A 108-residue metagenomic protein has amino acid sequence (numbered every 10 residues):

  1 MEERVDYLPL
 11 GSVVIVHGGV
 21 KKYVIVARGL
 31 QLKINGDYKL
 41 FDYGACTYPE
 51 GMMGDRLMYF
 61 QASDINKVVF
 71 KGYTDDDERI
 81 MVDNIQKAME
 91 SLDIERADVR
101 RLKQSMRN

Functional and structural regions predicted by a protein language model:
M1-L10: Mixed-charge, Lys/Arg-rich low-complexity intrinsically disordered regions
R4, V20, G36-Y38, P49-E50 (+1 more regions): Homeobox/homeodomain signature
L8, K39-G44: Glycine-rich, flexible loop segments associated with nucleotide phosphate handling
G11-V13, K22: Residue-level marker of beta-strand positions
K21-Q31: Short beta-strand-centered aromatic/proline hotspots
Q31-F41: Short, solvent-exposed secondary-structure boundary/capping segments
D42-N108: Intrinsically disordered, low-complexity, charged/polar segments
